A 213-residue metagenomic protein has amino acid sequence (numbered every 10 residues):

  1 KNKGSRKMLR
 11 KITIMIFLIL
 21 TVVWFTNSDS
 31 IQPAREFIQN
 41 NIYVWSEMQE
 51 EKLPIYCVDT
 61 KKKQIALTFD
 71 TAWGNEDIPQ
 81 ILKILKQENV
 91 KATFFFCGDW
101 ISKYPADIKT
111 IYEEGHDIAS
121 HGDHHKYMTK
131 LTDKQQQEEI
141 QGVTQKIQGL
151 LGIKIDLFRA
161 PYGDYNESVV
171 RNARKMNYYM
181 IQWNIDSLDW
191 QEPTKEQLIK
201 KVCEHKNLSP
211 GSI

Functional and structural regions predicted by a protein language model:
G4-T68, G74-Q87, K103-A106: N-terminal pre-catalytic segment of deacetylase/amide-hydrolase enzymes
K63-I65, D77, K86-L198, V202-C203 (+1 more regions): Metal-dependent polysaccharide deacetylase catalytic core of the NodB/CE4 family, i.e., the active-site-bearing domain
